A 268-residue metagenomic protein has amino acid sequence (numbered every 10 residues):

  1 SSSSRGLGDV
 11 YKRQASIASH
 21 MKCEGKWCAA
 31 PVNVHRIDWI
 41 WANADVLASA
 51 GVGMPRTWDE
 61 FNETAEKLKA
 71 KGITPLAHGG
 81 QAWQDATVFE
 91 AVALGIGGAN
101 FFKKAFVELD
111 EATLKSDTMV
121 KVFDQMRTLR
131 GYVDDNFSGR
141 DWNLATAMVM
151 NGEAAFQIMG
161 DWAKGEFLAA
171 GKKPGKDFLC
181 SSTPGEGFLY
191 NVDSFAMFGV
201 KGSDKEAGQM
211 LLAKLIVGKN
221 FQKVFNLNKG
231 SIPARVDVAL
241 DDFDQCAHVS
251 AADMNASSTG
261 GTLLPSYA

Functional and structural regions predicted by a protein language model:
S1-Y11: Single conserved hydrophobic/aromatic residue that forms the stacking wall/gate of nucleotide- or nucleobase-binding
D9-R13, S19, I96-K121, A169-K173 (+3 more regions): Short, solvent-exposed loop/beta-turn-alpha elements that line the ligand-binding surface or hinge of extracytoplasmic
I17-G53, N62, Q81-F106, L189-F198: Periplasmic solute-binding protein
P31, H248-A268: C-terminal capping/gating helix-and-loop segments adjacent to ligand/active sites or protein-protein/ligand interfaces
S49-A50, G131, M159, A169-I232: Extracytoplasmic/periplasmic substrate-recognition and gating elements
R56-E63, N136-N151: Short helix-initiation/N-cap motifs at beta->coil->alpha
A65-L68, V107-S138: Glycine-centered hinge/linker elements that transmit conformational signals in sensory and ligand-binding systems
A77, A155-G160: Paired acidic/hydrophobic, glycine-rich loop segments that form the ligand-binding mouth/hinge of periplasmic-binding
